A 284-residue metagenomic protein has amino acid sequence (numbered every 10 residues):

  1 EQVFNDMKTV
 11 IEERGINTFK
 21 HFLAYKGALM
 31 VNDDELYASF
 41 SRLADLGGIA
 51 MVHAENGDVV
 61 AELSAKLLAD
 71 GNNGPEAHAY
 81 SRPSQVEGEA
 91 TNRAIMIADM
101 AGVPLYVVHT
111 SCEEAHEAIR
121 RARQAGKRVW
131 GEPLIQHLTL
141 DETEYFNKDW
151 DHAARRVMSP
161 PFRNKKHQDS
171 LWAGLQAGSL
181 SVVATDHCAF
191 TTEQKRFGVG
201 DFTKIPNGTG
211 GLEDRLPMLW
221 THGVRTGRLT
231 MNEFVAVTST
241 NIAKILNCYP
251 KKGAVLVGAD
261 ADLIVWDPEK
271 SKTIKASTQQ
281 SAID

Functional and structural regions predicted by a protein language model:
F4-V183: Histidine/acidic residue-rich metal-binding segments in metalloenzymes
A54-N56, I135, E144, C188-A189 (+2 more regions): A broadly conserved detector of short glycine/acidic/proline-rich loop/turn motifs that flank catalytic sites and bind
E76-G102, R155, S181-V183, A189-K270: His/Asp/Glu-enriched, well-ordered alpha-helical/loop segment that forms or immediately abuts the divalent-metal
I119-R120, K195-F197, S277-T278: Short amphipathic alpha-helical segments
T143-Y145, R163, H167, K195 (+2 more regions): Short capping/connector residues at structural and topological boundaries
D149, G200-T203, T273-D284: Short, surface-exposed loop/helix-turn segments at secondary-structure junctions that function as lids/hinges flanking
L175-Q176, V255-A259, S281: A structural signal for short secondary-structure junctions
